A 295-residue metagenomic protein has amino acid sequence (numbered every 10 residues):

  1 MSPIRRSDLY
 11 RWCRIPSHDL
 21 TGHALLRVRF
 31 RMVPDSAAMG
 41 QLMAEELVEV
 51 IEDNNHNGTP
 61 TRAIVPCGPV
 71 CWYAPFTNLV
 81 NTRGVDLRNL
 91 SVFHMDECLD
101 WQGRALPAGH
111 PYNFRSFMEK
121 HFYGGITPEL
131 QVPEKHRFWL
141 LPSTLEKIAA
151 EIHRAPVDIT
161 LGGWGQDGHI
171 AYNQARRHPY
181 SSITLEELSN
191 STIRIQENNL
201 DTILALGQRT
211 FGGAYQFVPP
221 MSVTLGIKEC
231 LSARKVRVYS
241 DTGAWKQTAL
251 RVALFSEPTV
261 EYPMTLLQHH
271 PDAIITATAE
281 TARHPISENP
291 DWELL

Functional and structural regions predicted by a protein language model:
M1-A63, N81: N-terminal glycine-/serine-/threonine-rich phosphate-binding loop
S2-I4, Y10, R27, T224-L295: ATP/nucleoside-binding phosphotransfer catalytic cores, i.e., glycine-rich phosphate-binding loops
Y10-R31, A38, V85-L161, F217: Ligand-binding beta-strand-loop-alpha-helix segment within the catalytic cores of soluble metabolic enzymes
A63-W72, Q166-H169, G243-K246: Gly/Ser/Thr-rich loops at beta-strand to alpha-helix junctions that form or flank small-molecule/cofactor-binding
A74-A108, V157-I159, I170-R194: Active-site histidine-anchored catalytic micro-motif
A149-A150, I170-T184, T248-V252, S287-E288: A short secondary-structure junction signal
A171-V223: Class I SAM-dependent methyltransferase SAM-binding "motif I" and its flanking Rossmann-like core
